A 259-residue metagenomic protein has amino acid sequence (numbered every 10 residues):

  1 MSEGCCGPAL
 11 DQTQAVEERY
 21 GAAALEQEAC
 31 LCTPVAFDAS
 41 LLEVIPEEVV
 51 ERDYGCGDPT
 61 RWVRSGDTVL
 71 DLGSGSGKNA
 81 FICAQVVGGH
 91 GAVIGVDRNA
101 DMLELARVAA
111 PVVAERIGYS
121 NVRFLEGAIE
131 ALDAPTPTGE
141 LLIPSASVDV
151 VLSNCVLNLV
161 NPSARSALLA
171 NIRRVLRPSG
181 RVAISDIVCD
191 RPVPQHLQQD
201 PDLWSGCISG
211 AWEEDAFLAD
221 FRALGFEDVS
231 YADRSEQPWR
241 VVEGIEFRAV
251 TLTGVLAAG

Functional and structural regions predicted by a protein language model:
S2-V35: N-terminal auxiliary segments of SAM/dcSAM-dependent transferases
C32-T68, I82, V86: Conserved alpha-helix/loop element of class I SAM-dependent methyltransferases that forms part of the SAM/SAH-binding
T68-L72, S76-G139: Class I SAM-dependent methyltransferase SAM/SAH-binding core
P135-V151: A short acidic, Gly/Pro-enriched loop at the edge of an enzyme's catalytic core that lines a small-molecule cofactor
S166-R181: A short glycine-rich, Lys/Arg-flanked "PGG" loop and its adjoining helix->strand segment in the class I
C189-I208: Short, glycine-/aromatic-enriched active-site segment of Class I SAM-dependent methyltransferases
G210-G225: Short alpha-helix
W239-G259: Core SAM-dependent methyltransferase catalytic element
